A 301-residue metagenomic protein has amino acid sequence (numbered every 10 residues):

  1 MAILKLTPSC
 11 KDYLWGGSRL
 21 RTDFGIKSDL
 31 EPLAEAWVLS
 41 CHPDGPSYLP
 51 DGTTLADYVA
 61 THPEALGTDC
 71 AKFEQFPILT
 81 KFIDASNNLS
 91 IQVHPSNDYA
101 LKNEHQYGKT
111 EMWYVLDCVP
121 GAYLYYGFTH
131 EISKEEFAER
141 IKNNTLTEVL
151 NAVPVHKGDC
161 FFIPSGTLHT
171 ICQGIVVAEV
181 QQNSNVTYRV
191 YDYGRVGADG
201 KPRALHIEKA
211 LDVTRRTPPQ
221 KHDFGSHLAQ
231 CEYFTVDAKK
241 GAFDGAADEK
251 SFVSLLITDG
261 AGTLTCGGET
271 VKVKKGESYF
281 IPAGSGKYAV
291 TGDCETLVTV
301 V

Functional and structural regions predicted by a protein language model:
M1-I132, T187, D192-T217, V236 (+1 more regions): Transition-metal
Q75, I83-N88, N97, Y107 (+5 more regions): Ligand-binding loop in jelly-roll beta-barrel domains
E131-N143, E249-T263: Short, basic/aromatic beta-hairpin or loop at an interaction surface
I141-V149, C160-F162, L168-P218: An exposed, glycine/acidic-rich loop-and-rim segment of catalytic or binding clefts
L150-F162, G267-S285: Short acidic-glycine-tyrosine-enriched beta hairpin
P202-F252: Functionally critical, mid-to-C-terminal surface segments that flank or help form catalytic/ligand
K239, G260, G276, T296: Hydrophobic, well-ordered secondary-structure elements that form the walls of internal hydrophobic environments
D244, G260-T265, S278: Short beta-strand segments in beta-sandwich/barrel cores
